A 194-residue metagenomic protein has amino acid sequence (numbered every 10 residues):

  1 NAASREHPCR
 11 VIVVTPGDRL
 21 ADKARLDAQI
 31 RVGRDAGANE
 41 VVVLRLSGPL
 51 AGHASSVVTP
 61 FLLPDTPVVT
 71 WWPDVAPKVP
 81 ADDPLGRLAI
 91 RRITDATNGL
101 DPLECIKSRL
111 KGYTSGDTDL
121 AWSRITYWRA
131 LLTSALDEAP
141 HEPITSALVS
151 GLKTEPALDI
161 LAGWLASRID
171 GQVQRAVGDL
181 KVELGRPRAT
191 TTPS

Functional and structural regions predicted by a protein language model:
N1, H7-C9, W164, Q174-S194: C-terminal structured domains
N1-W71: An N-terminal, globular interaction/scaffold subdomain
S4-V13, L62-V68, R87-I93, A166-V177: Structural alpha-beta junctions
A21-R25, P80-A81, E104-C105, P156-I160 (+1 more regions): Short, solvent-exposed polar/charged micro-motifs at secondary-structure junctions
R25-R34, G86-N98, E183-P193: Acidic, Ser/Thr-rich peripheral helices and adjacent loops at domain boundaries
A38-V41, P64-D65, L88-R91, P143-I144 (+2 more regions): A broad structural signal for short, well-ordered beta-strand segments within beta-sheet-rich domains
R45-T133: Internal, hydrophobic cores of structured domains that mediate oligomerization or house catalytic pockets within large
L120-R175, L180-V182: ATP/pyrophosphate-binding catalytic subdomain of soluble kinases
